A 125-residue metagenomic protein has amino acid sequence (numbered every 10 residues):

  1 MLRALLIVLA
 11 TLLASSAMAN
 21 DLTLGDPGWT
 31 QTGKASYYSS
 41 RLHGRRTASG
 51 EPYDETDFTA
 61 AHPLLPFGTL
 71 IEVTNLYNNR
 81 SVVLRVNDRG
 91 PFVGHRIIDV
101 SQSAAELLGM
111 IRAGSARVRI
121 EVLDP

Functional and structural regions predicted by a protein language model:
L2-T11, S15-P125: Secreted/periplasmic proteins
